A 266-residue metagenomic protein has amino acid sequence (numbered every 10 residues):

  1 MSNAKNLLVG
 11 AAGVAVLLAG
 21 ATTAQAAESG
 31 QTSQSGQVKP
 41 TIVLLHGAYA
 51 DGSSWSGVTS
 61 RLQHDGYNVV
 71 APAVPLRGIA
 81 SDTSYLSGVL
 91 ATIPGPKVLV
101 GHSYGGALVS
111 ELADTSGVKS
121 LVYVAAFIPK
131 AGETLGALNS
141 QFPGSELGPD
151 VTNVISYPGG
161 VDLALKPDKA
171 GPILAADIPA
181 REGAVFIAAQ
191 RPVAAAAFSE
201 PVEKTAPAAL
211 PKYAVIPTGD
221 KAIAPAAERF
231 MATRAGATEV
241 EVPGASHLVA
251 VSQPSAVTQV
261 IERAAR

Functional and structural regions predicted by a protein language model:
Q31-P94, A245: Active-site catalytic motif of lipid deacylating hydrolases and related acyltransferases
G47-A50, S103-Y104, F127: Active-site glycine-rich loops that stabilize anionic/oxyanionic intermediates across multiple enzyme folds
V100-G105, V109: Gly/Ala-rich beta-loop-alpha elbow adjacent to hydrolase catalytic centers
G117-V118, V122-P158, L163, P167 (+1 more regions): Flexible "cap/lid" loop of the alpha/beta hydrolase fold
L121, Y213-D220: Conserved strand-to-loop "acid loop" that flanks and positions the catalytic carboxylate
V185-A206: Active-site nucleophile elbow and catalytic-triad environment of alpha/beta-hydrolase enzymes
T218-P243, V251: Conserved loop-alpha-helix segment in the C-terminal half of the alpha/beta-hydrolase fold that carries the catalytic
A250-A265: Post-His helix in hydrolase/transferase enzymes
